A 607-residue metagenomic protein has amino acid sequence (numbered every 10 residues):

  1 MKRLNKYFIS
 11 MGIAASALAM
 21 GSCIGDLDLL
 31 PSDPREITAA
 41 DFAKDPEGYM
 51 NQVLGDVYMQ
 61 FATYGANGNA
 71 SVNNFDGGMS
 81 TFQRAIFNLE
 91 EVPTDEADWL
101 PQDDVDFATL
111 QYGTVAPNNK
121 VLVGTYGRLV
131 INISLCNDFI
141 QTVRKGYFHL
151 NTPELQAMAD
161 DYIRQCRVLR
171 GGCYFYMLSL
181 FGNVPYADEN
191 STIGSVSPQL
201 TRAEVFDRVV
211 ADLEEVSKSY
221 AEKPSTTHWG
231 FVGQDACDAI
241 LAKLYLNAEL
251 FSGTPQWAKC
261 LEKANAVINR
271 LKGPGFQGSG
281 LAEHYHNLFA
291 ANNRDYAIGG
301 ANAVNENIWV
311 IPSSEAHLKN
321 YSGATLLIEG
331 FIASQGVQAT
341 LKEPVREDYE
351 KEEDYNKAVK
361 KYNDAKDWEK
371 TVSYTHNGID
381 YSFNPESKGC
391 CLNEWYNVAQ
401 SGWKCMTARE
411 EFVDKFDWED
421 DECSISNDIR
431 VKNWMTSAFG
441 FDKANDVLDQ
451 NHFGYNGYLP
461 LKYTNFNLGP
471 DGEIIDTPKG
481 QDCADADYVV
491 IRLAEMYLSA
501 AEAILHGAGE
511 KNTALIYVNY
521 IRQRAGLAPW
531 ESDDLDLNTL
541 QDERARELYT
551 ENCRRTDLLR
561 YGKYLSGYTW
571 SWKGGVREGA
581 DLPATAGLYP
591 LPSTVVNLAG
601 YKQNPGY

Functional and structural regions predicted by a protein language model:
K2-G21: Sec-dependent bacterial lipoprotein signal peptides
S22-I24, L129-V130, R202, R208 (+5 more regions): Long, intrinsically disordered, low-complexity segments
C23-Q83, A599-Y607: Membrane-proximal, proline-rich intrinsically disordered regions
K44, G48, G68-T94, N190 (+6 more regions): Short, surface-exposed recognition loops and adjoining beta-strand edges that mediate ligand/DNA contacts, enriched
P46-G65, T94-F181, V196-D207, L213-T226 (+2 more regions): Conserved, well-structured interaction surfaces
L178-L180, P185, N247-G253, H506-A508: Short coil/turn linking the two alpha-helices of tandem helical-hairpin repeats
E350-K351, K360-R492: Flexible, polar/acidic helix-loop-strand segments at domain edges
